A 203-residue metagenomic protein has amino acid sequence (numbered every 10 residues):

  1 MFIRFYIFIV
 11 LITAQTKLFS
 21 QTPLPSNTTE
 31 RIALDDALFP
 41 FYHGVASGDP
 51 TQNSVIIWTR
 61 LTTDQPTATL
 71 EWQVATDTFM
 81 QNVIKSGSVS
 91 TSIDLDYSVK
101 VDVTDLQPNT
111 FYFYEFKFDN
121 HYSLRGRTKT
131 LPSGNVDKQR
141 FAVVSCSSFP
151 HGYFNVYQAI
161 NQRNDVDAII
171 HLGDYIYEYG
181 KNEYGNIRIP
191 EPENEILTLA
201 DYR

Functional and structural regions predicted by a protein language model:
M1-L24: Bacterial Sec-dependent N-terminal signal peptides
P23-R203: Divalent metal-dependent phosphoesterase catalytic cores across multiple superfamilies
